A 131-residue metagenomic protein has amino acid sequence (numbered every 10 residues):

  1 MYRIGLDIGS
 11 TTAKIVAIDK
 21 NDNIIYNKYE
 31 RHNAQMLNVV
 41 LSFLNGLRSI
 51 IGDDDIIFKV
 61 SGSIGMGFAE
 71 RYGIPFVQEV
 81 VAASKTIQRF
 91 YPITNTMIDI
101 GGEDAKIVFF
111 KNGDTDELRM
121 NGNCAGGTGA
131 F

Functional and structural regions predicted by a protein language model:
M1-E79: N-terminal glycine/serine-rich phosphate-binding loop of ATP-dependent small-molecule kinases, especially carbohydrate
I4, I57, T96-M97, N121-C124: Short, flexible coil/turn micro-motifs enriched in small/turn-prone residues
T11-T12, D104, G126-F131: Conserved A3 ("GATE") glycine/threonine-rich loop of ANL adenylate-forming enzymes
L37-V40, K85-Y91, T128-A130: Short, charged, surface-exposed secondary-structure boundary motifs
I64-E117: Conserved phosphate-binding catalytic cores of ATP/NTP-utilizing and phosphoryl-transfer enzymes
N112-F131: Glycine-rich phosphate-binding loop plus the immediately following alpha-helix
